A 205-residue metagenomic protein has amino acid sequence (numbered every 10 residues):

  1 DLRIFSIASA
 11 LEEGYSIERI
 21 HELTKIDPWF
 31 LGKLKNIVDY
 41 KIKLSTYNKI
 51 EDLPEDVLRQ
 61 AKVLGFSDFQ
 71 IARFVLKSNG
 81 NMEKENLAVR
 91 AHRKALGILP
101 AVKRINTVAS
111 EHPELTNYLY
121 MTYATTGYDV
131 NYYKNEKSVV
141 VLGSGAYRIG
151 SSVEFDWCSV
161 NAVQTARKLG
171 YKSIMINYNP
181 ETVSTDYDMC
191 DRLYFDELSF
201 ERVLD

Functional and structural regions predicted by a protein language model:
D1-D205: ATP-dependent carboxylate/acyl-activation modules
